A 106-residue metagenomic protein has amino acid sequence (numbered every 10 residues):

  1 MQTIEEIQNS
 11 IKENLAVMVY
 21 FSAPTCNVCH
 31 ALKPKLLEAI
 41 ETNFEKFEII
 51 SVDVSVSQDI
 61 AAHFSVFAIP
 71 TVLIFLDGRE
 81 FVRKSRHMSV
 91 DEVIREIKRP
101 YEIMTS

Functional and structural regions predicted by a protein language model:
M1, F21, I40, F44-D59: Thiol-based oxidoreductase modules, predominantly thioredoxin-like and allied folds used for disulfide exchange
M1-N9: N-terminal "domain-start" segment that seeds a small globular fold
I7-Q8, Q58-A61: Short hydrophobic/charged patches on amphipathic alpha-helices used for structural packing and interfaces
K12-P24: Short active-site neighborhood of thiol/selenol oxidoreductases, capturing the structured segment around
C26-C29, V72: The canonical Cys-X-X-Cys-His
H30-N43: Typically the conserved alpha-helix immediately C-terminal to a functionally engaged Cys/Sec in thioredoxin-like
F64-L73: Structural micro-motif
I74-S106: Non-catalytic, surface beta->alpha helical segment in thiol-disulfide oxidoreductase systems
